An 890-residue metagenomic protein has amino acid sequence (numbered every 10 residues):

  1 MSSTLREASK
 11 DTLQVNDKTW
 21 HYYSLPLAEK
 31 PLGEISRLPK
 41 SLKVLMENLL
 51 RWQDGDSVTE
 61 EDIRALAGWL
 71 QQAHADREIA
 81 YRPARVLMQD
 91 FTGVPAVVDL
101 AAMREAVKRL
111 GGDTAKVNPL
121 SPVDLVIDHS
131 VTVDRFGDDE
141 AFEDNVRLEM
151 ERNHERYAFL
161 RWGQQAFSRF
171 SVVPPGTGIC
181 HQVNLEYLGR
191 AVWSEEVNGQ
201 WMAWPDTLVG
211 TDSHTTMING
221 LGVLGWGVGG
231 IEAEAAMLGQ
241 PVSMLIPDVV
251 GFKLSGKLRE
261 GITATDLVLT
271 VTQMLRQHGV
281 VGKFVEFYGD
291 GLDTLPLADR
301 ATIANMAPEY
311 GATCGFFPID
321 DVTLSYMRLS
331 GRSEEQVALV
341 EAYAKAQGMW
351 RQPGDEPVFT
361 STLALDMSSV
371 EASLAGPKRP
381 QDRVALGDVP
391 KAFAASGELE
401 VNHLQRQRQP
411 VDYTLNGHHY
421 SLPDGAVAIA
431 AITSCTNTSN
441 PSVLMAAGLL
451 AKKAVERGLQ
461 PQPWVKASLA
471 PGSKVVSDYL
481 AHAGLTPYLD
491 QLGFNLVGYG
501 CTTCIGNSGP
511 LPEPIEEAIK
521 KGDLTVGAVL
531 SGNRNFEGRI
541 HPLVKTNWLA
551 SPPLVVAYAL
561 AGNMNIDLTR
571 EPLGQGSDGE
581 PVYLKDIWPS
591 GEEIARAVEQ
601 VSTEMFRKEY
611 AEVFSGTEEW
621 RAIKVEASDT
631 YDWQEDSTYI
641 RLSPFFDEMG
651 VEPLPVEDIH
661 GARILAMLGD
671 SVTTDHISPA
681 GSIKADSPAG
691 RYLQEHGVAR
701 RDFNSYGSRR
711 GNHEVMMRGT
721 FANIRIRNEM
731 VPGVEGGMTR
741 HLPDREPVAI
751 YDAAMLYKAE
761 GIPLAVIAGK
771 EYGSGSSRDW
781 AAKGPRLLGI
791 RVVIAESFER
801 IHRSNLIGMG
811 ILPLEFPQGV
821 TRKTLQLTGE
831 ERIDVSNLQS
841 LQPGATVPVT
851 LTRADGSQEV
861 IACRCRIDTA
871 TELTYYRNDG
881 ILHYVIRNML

Functional and structural regions predicted by a protein language model:
M1-R82, D124, E619-W620, S628 (+3 more regions): Acidic/polar, glycine-rich intrinsically disordered N-terminal extensions of enzymes
D54-K257, A264-L269, A372-A375, A394-F494 (+11 more regions): Long, structured ligand/cofactor-binding scaffold of large enzymes
R82, L100-R156, E286-F287, L292-L404 (+5 more regions): Terminal amphipathic helices with adjacent charged low-complexity linkers/tails
V197-A344, W350, V443-P463, N495-E609 (+2 more regions): Mobile "lid/hinge" segments at catalytic clefts and subdomain interfaces of large enzymes
Y288-L295, N533, A754-M755, A759-E799: Extracellular/luminal Protease-associated
G576-G591, R803-Y875: Acidic, glycine-rich flexible loop/linker segments
E626-D702: Segments forming glycine/polar-rich beta-alpha architectures that bind adenosine-containing cofactors
